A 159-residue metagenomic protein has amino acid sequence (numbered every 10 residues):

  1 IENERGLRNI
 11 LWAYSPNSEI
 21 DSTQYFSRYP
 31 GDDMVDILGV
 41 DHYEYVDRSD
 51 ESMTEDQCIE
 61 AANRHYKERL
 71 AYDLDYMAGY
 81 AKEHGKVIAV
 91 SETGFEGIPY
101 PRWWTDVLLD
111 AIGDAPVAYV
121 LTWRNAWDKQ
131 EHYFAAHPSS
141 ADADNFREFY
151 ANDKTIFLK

Functional and structural regions predicted by a protein language model:
I1-Q24, G85-P99, T122: Aromatic-lined carbohydrate-recognition surfaces of secreted/lumenal glycan-active proteins
E4-R8, Y29-M34, A81-E83, G113-A115: Extracellular/periplasmic catalytic domains that process cell-envelope and extracellular macromolecules
W12-Y14, R28-Y29, M34-I37, Y43-E44 (+2 more regions): Broad hydrophobic/π-residue packing in well-ordered secondary structure
S18, D41-V46, A126-D128: Short loop/turn segments at secondary-structure transitions that flank enzyme active sites
S18-P30, K67-Y80, R102-A111: Alpha-helical scaffolding within the catalytic cores of extracellular/periplasmic polymer-degrading hydrolases
P30-E96, A141-L158: Glycoside hydrolase catalytic-domain groove-lining segments
G85-K159: Substrate-binding cleft of secreted/luminal carbohydrate-active enzymes
